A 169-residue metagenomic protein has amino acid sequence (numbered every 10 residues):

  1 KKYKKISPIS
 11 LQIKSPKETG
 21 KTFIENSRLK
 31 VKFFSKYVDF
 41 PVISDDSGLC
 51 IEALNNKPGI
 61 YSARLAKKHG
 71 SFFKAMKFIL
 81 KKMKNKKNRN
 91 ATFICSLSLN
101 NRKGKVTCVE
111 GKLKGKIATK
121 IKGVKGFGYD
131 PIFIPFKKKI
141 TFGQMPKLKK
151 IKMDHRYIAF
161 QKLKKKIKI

Functional and structural regions predicted by a protein language model:
K1-I169: Anionic-ligand binding patches
